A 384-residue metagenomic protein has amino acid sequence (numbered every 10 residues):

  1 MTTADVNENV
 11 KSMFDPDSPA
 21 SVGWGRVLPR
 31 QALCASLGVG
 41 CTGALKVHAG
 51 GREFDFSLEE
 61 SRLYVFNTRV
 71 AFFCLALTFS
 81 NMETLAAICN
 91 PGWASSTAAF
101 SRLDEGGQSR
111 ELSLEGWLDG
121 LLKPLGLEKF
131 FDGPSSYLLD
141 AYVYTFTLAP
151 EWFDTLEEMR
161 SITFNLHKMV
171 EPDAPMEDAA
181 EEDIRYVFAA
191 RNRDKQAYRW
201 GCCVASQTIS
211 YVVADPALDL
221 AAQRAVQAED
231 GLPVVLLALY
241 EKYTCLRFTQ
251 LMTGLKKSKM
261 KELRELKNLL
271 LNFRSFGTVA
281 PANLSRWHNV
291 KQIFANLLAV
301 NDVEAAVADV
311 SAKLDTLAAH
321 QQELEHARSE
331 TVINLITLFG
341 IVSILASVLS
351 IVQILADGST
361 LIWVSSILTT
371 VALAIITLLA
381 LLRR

Functional and structural regions predicted by a protein language model:
M1-M82, A86-G92: Long, solvent-exposed N-terminal ectodomains/accessory regions that are displayed to the extracellular/lumenal milieu
T3, G107, E111-L114, N296 (+1 more regions): Intrinsic-disorder-associated interaction segments
A4, A20, A32-A35, A44 (+27 more regions): A sequence-composition feature that detects small, non-aromatic residues
C34-F56, L138, W152-R160, D215-P216 (+3 more regions): Generic hydrophobic segment detector
F56-K256: Extended alpha-helical interaction modules
V235-S350: Membrane-associated alpha-helical segments
I333-R384: Alpha-helical transmembrane anchor segments
